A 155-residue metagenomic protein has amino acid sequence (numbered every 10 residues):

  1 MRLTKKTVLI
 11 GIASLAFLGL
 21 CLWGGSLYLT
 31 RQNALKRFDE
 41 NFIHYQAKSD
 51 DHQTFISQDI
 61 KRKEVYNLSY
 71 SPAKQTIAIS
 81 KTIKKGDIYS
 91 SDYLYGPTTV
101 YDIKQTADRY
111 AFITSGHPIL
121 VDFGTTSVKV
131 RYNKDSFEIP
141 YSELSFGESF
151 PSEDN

Functional and structural regions predicted by a protein language model:
M1-K5: Short, Lys/Arg-rich N-terminal segment immediately upstream of the first membrane anchor
L9, S57, Y66, K129-R131: N-terminal non-cleavable signal-anchor helices
L9-S26: Hydrophobic membrane-insertion alpha-helices, especially the h-region of bacterial N-terminal signal peptides
G11-S14, Q32, R109, T126: N-terminal cationic amphipathic segment used for targeting or macromolecule association
C21-P97: N-terminal export/targeting and maturation segments
T76-N155: Extracytoplasmic electrostatic interaction patches
